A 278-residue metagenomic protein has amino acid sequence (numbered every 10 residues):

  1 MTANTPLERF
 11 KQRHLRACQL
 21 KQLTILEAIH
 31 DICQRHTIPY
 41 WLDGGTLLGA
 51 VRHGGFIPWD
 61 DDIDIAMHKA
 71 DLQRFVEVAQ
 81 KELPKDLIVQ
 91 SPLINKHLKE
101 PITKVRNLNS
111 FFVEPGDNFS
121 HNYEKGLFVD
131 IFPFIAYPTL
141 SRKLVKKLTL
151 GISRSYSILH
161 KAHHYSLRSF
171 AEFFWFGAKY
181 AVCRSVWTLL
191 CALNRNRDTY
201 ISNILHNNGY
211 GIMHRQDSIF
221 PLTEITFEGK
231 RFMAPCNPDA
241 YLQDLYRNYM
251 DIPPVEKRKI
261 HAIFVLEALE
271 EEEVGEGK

Functional and structural regions predicted by a protein language model:
T2, L7-H36, A79-P138, S157-L245 (+1 more regions): Conserved catalytic core of two-metal-ion nucleotidyltransferases
H30-I63, M67, L72: Active-site nucleotide-donor binding segment shared across nucleotidyl transfer reactions
W41, T46, P58-W59, F220 (+2 more regions): Tryptophan-centric aromatic hotspots in well-structured domains and transmembrane helices
Q73-E77: Short, conserved charged micro-motifs
L140-K147: A short secondary-structure junction signal
I152: A contiguous, mid-domain pocket- or channel-lining segment that forms the substrate-recognition surface
